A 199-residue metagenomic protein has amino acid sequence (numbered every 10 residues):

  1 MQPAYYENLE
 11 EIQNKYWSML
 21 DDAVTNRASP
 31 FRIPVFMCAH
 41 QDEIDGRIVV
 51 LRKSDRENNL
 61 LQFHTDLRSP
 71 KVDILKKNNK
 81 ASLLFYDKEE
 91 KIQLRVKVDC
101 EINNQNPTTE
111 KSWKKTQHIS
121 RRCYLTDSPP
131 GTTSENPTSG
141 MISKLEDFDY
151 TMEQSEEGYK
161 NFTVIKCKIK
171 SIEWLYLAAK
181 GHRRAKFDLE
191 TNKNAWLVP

Functional and structural regions predicted by a protein language model:
M1-P199: Binding-site signature for planar aromatic cofactors or substrates
